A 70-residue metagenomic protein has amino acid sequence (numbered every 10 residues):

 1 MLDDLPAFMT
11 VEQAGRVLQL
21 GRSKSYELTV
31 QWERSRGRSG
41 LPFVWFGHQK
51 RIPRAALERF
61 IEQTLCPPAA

Functional and structural regions predicted by a protein language model:
M1-A7: A detector for short, charged/polar N-terminal pre-domain segments
D3, S39, K50, T64-L65: Compositionally biased, intrinsically disordered/low-complexity regions enriched for serine, proline and threonine
A7, F43, P68-A69: Generic low-complexity segments that are intrinsically disordered, proline-rich and/or Lys/Arg-biased
M9-T10, L20: An amphipathic alpha-helix/helix-turn recognition signal
Q13-G15: Short alpha-helical "recognition helix" segments of helix-turn-helix
V17-K50: Major-groove DNA-recognition helix of helix-turn-helix-type DNA-binding domains
R54-A70: A short, Lys/Arg-enriched interface patch at domain edges and termini
